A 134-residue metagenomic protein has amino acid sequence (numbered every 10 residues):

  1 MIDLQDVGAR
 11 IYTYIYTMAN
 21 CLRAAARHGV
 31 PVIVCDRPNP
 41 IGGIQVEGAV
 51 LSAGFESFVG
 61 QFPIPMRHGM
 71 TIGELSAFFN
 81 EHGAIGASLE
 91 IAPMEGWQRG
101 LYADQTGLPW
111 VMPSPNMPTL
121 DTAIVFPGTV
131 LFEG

Functional and structural regions predicted by a protein language model:
M1-V7, C35-D36: Short acidic catalytic loops
D6-T17: Glycine/threonine-rich flexible loop motifs
T13, G43-G48, L101-T106: Short acidic, glycine/serine/threonine-rich loops at helix termini
A24: Hydrophobic/aromatic ligand-binding patch that stacks against planar heteroaromatic rings of cofactors or nucleotides
R27-P31: A short helix->loop->beta-strand "cap" motif at the edges of active sites that frequently abuts
I33-F55: Glycine-rich, charge-decorated loop segments at or immediately adjacent to ligand/cofactor-binding or catalytic sites
F55-T129: Conserved anion/nucleotide-ligand pocket segment
V130-G134: Hard-cation-handling environments
